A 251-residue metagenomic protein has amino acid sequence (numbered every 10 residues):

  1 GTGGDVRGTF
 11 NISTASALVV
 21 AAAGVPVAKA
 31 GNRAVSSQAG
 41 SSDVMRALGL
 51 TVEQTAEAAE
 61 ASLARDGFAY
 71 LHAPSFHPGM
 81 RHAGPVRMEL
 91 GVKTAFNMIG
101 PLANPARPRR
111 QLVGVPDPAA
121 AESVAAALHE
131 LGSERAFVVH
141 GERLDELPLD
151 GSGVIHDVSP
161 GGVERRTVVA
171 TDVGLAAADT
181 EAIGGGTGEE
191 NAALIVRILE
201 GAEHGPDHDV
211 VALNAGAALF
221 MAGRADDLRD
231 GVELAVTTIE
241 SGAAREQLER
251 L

Functional and structural regions predicted by a protein language model:
G1, A28-A34, F96-L102: Core alpha/beta catalytic barrel or barrel-like domain that forms the active/cofactor pocket in diverse metabolic
G1-G31: Active-site cofactor/substrate anionic-group-binding motifs, chiefly glycine- and Lys/Arg-rich phosphate-binding loops
D5, T9-F10, G24, R46-E53 (+1 more regions): Glycine-rich anion-binding loops and their surrounding alpha/beta cores
N11-S13, S36-S37, S41, T238: Short linear Ser/Thr-Pro motifs
A30-R33, T55-L63: Short, surface-exposed recognition loops or helix-turn segments adjacent to catalytic cores
R33-T51: Active-site-proximal loop->helix
